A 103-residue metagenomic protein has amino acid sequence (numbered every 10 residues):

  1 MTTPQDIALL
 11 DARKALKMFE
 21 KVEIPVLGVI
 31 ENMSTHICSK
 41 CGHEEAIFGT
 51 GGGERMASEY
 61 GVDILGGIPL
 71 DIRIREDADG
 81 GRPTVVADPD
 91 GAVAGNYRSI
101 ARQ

Functional and structural regions predicted by a protein language model:
M1-L16: Conserved Switch II/interswitch segment of TRAFAC-class P-loop GTPases
M18-Q103: C-terminal lobe/tail of nucleotide-utilizing enzymes
